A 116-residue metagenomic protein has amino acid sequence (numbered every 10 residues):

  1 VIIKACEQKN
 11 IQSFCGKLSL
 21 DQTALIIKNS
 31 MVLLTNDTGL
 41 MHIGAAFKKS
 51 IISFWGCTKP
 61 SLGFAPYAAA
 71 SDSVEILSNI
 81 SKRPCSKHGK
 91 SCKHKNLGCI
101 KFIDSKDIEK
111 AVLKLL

Functional and structural regions predicted by a protein language model:
V1-C57: Donor-binding and catalytic core of enzymes assembling or modifying cell-surface/extracellular glycoconjugates
N10-F14, A45-L116: Nucleotide-sugar donor-binding patch of glycosyltransferase catalytic domains
